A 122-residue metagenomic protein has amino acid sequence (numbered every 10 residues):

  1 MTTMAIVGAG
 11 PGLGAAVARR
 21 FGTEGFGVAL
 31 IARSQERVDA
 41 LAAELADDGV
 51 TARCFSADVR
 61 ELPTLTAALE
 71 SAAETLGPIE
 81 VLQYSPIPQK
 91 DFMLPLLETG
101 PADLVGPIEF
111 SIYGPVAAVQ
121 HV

Functional and structural regions predicted by a protein language model:
V7, I79-P88, S111: Rossmann-fold scaffold of SDR-type NAD(P)-dependent oxidoreductases
G10-G12: Conserved glycine-rich cofactor-binding loop
V17, A72, H121-V122: Conserved alpha-helical elements of the SDR catalytic core
F21: Aromatic pocket-lining residues of Rossmann-like dinucleotide-binding sites
F26-A40: Conserved glycine-rich Rossmann-like NAD(P)H-binding loop of the short-chain dehydrogenase/reductase
E36, S56-A68: The beta1-alpha1 cofactor-binding region of Rossmann-like NAD(H)/NADP(H)-dependent oxidoreductases
A68, Q83, G114-V122: Hydrophobic positions on the long internal alpha-helix of Rossmann-like NAD(P)-dependent oxidoreductase domains
L97-A117: Catalytic Tyr-X3-Lys loop
